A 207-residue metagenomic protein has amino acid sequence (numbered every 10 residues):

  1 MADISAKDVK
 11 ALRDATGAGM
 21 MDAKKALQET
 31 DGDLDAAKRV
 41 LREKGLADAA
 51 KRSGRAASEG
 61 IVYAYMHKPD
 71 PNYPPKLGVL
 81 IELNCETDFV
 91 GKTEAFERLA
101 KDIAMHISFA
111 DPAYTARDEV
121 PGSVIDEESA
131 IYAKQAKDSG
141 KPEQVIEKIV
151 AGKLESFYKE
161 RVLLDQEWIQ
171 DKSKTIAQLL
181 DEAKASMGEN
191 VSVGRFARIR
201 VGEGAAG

Functional and structural regions predicted by a protein language model:
A2-G207: N-terminal assembly/interaction segments in proteins that build large macromolecular machines
